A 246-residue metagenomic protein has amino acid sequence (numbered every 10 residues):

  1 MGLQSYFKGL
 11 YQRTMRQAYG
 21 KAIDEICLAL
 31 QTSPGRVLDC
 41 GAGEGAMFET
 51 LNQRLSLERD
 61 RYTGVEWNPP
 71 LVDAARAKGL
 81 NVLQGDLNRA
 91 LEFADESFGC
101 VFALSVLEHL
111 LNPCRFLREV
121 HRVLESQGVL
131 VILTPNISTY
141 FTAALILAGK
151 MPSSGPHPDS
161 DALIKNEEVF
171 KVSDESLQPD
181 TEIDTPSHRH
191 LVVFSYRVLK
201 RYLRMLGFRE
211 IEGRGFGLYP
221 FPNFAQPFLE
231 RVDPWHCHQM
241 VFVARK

Functional and structural regions predicted by a protein language model:
M1-A94, C100-L104, V192, G215-Q226 (+1 more regions): Conserved N-terminal segment of class I S-adenosyl-L-methionine
L30-Q31, L117, L124: A generic alpha-to-beta junction signature in SAM-dependent methyltransferases
A46, T50, L111-E119, V129-R245: S-adenosyl-L-methionine-dependent methyltransferase catalytic module, highlighting the catalytic core
T63, V123, T134: Ser/Thr-centric signal marking residues that sit in or immediately flank functional binding/regulatory motifs
L71-A74, K78, F102, R122-V123 (+2 more regions): Secondary-structure boundary/capping motif
R76, D95, P113-L117: Conserved strand-to-helix beginnings and helix N-cap segments that scaffold or border functional pockets
S105-H109: A short His-aromatic
